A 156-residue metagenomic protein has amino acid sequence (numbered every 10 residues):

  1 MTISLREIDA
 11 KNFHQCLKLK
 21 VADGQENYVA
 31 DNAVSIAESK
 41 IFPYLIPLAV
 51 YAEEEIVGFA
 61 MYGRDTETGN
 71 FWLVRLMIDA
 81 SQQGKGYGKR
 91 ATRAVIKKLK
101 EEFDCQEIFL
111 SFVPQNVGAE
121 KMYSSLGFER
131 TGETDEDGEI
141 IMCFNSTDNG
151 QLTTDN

Functional and structural regions predicted by a protein language model:
I3-R75, D79-S81, T92, K98 (+3 more regions): Acetyl-CoA-dependent GNAT
V29, Y87, N149-G150: Generic signature of intrinsically disordered, low-complexity, basic-rich segments and short cationic peptides
E54, G58, G88, S125-G127: Conserved phosphate-binding and hydrolysis motifs of nucleotide-dependent enzymes
D79-R93, P114-K121, S125: Conserved glycine-rich acetyl-CoA-binding loop
K85, E102-Q106: Short coil/turn segments at alpha/beta junctions that flank glycine-rich nucleotide-binding fingerprints
C105-E120, S125-N156: C-terminal "cap" of GNAT-fold acetyltransferases
